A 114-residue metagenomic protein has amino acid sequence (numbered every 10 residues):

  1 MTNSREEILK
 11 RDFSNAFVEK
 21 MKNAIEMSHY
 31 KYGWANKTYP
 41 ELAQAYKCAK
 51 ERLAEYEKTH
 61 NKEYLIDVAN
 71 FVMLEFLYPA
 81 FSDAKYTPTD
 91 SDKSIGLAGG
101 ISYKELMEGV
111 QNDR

Functional and structural regions predicted by a protein language model:
M1-R114: Flexible "arm" and connector segments at domain edges
